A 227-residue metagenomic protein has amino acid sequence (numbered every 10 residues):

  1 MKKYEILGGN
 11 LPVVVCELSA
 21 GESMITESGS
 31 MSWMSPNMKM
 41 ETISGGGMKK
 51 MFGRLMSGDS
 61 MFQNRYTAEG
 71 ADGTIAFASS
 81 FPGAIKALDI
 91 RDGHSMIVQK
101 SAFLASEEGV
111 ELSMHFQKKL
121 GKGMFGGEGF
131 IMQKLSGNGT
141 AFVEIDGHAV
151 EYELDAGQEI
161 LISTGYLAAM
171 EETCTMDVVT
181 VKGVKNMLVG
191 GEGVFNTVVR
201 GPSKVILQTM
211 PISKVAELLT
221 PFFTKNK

Functional and structural regions predicted by a protein language model:
M1-K227: Composition-driven recognition of glycine/serine/threonine/acidic- and proline-rich low-complexity segments and repeats
